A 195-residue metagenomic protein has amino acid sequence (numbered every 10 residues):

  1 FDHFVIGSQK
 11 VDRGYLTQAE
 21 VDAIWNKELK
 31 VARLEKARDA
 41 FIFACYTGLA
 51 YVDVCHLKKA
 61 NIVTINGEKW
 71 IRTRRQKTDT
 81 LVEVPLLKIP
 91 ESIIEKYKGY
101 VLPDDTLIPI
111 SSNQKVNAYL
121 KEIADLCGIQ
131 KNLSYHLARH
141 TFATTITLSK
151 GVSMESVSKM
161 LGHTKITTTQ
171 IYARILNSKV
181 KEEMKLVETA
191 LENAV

Functional and structural regions predicted by a protein language model:
F1-Y51, K150: Basic, Lys/Arg- and aromatic-enriched nucleic-acid-binding interface segment
G7, Y15, R75-D79, N113 (+1 more regions): Catalytic-site neighborhood detector that most strongly recognizes the C-terminal catalytic loop/helix of tyrosine
K10, Q76-E95, V101-E122: C-terminal catalytic core of Y-nucleophile DNA break-rejoin enzymes
A19-E20, A44-G67, E155: Short, charged phosphate-coordinating catalytic segments
K36-A37, I110-Q114, Q130-K150: Short basic/aromatic active-site micro-motif
I42, Y46, V52-D53, E122 (+2 more regions): C-terminal catalytic core of tyrosine-transesterase DNA break-rejoin enzymes
N61-E68, Q130-K131, G151-I171, S178 (+1 more regions): Short, polar N-cap/turn motifs at the start of nucleic acid-interacting alpha helices
Y100, V187-V195: C-terminal secondary-structure termini that scaffold catalytic or DNA-interacting sites
